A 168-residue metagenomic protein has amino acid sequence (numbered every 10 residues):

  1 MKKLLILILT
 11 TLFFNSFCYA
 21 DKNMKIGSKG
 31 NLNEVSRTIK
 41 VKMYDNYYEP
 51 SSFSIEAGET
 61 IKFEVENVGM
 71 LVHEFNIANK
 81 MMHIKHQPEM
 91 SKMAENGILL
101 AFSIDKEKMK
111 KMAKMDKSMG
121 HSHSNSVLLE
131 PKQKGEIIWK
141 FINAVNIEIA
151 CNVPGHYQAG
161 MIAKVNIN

Functional and structural regions predicted by a protein language model:
L4-F13: Sec-dependent N-terminal signal peptides
N15-A20: Sec/Tat signal peptide C-region and signal peptidase I cleavage site
D21-S28, M43, Y47, M70-L71 (+3 more regions): Extracellular/periplasmic metallocenter environments
K29-I61: N-terminal edge beta-strand
V65-G69: Asparagine-centered strand-capping/turn motif at beta-strand->loop junctions
E74-A78: Beta-strand signatures of extracellular beta-sandwich domains
N79-K85, N166-N168: Short edge-strand/loop segments of extracellular domains
P88-M112: Extracellular/luminal beta-rich ligand-recognition and adhesion surfaces characterized by aromatic-Gly/Pro-enriched
